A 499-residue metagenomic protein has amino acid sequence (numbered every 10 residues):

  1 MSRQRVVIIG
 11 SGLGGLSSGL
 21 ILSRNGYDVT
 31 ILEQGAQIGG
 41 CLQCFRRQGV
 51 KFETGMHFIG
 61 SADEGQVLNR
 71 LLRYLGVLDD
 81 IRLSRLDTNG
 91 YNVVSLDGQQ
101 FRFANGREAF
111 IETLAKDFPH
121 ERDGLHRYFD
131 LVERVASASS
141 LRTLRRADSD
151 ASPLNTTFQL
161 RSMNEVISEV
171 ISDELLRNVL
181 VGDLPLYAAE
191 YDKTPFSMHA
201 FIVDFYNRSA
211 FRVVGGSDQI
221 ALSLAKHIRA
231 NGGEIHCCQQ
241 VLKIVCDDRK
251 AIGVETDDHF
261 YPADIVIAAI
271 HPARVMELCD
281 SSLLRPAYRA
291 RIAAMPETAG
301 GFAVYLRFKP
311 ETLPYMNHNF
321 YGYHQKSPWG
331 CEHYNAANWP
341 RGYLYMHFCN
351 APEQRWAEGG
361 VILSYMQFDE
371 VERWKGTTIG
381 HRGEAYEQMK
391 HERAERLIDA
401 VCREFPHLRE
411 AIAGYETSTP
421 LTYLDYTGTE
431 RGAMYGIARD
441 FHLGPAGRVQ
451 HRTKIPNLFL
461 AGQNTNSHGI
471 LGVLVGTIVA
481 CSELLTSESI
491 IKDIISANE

Functional and structural regions predicted by a protein language model:
S2-L131, I437: N-terminal glycine-rich phosphate/pyrophosphate-binding loop and immediately adjacent elements
D63, L154-M163, F205-K226, E387-R393: Short beta-strand to alpha-helix junction loop
D97-T194: Rossmann-like flavin
L175-Y187, R403-S467: A glycine-rich dinucleotide-binding beta-alpha-beta segment and adjacent secondary-structure elements that constitute
A200-A251: Helical element adjacent to the flavin cofactor pocket in flavoenzyme catalytic cores
L242-R355: Mid-domain catalytic core of redox enzymes that form a hydrophobic substrate pocket/lid adjacent to a catalytic redox
E311-S418: C-terminal segments that line or cap access tunnels to active or ligand-binding sites in enzymes and enzyme-associated
Q463-L485: A conserved FAD-binding loop/helix module that cradles the flavin
